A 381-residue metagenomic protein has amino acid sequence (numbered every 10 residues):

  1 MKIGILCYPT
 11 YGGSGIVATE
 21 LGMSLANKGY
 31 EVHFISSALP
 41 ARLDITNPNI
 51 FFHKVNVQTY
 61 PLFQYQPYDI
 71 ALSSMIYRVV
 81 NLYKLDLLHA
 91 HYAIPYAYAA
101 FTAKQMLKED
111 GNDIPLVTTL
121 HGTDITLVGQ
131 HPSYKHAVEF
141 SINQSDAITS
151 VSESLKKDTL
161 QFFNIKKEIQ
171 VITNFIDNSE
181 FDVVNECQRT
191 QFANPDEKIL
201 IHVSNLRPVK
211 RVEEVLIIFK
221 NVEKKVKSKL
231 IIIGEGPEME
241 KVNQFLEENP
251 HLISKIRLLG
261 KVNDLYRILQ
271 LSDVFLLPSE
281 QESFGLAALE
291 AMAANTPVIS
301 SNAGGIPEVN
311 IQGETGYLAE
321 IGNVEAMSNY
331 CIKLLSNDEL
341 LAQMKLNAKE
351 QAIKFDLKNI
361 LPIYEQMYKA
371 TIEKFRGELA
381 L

Functional and structural regions predicted by a protein language model:
C7-Y11, M23-I70: N-terminal strand-loop element at the rim of the active site of nucleotide-sugar-dependent glycosyltransferases
S154, F175: Carbohydrate-associated surface elements
D182-P195, E247: A short helix/loop element that forms part of the nucleotide-sugar donor recognition site in Leloir-type
A193-F219, I231: Conserved donor-binding/catalytic core segment of Leloir-type glycosyltransferases
K261, E280: Aromatic "clamp/platform" in nucleotide-sugar-dependent glycosyltransferases that forms part of the donor/acceptor
P297-S300, N310: Short hydrophobic beta-strand element within catalytic cores of glycosyltransferases and related nucleotide-activated
Q312-G313, Y317-V324, K333-D338: Conserved acidic donor-binding segment of nucleotide-sugar-dependent glycosyltransferases
A326, K333, L340-K354, I363-Q366 (+1 more regions): A short, well-ordered alpha-helix in the C-terminal region of glycosyltransferases
